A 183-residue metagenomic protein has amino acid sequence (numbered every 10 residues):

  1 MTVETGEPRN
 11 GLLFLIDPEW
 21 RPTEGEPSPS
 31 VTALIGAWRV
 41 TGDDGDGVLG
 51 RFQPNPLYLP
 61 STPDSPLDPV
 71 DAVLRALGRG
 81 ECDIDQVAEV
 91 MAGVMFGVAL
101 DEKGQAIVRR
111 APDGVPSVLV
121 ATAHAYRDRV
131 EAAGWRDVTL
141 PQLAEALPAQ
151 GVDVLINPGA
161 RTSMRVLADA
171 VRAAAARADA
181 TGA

Functional and structural regions predicted by a protein language model:
M1-A183: An interfacial alpha-helical scaffold signature
